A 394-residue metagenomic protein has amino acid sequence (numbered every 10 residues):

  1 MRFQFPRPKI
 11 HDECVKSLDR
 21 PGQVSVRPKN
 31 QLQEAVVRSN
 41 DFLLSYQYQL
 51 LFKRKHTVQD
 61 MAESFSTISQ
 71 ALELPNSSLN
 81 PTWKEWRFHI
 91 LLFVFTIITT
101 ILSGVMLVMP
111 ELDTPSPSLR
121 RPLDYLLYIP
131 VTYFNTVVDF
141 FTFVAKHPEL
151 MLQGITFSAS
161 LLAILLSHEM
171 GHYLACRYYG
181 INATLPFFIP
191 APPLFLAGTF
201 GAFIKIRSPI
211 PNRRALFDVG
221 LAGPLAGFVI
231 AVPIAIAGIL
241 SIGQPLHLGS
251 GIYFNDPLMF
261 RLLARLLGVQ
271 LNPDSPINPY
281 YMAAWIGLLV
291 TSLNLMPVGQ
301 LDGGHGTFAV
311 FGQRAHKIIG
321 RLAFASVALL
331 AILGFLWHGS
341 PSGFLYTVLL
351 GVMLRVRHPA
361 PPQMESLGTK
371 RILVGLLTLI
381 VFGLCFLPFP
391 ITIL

Functional and structural regions predicted by a protein language model:
M1-L394: Hydrophobic transmembrane alpha-helices and their immediate loop junctions in multi-pass integral membrane proteins
